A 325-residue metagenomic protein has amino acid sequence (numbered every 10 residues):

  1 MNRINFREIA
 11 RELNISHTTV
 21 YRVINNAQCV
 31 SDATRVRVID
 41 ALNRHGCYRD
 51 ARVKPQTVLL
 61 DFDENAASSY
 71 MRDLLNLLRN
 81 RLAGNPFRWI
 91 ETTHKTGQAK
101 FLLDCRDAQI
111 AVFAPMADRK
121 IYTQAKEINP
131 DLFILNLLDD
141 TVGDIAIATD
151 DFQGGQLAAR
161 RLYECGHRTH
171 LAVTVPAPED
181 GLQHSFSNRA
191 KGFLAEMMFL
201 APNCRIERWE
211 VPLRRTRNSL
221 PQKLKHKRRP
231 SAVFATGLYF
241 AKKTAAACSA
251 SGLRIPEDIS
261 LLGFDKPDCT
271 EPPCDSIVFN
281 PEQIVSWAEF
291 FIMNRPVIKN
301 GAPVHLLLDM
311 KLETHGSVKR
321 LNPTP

Functional and structural regions predicted by a protein language model:
M1-K54: N-terminal helix-turn-helix DNA-binding module of bacterial transcription factors
F6, P221-P325: Flexible loop/turn connectors
T19-Y21, V53-A67, T169-E179: Short beta-strand segments enriched in small/hydrophobic residues
Q56-R160: Alpha-helical recognition/docking segments in bacterial nutrient-uptake and carbohydrate-utilization systems
L59-D61, D107-P115, L171-P178, K227-F240 (+1 more regions): Periplasmic-binding protein-like
R79-T93, H170-A172, A190-R215: Short beta-strand elements in bilobed, periplasmic/extracellular small-molecule ligand-binding domains
I147-V173, R214-Q222, F279-I298: Hydrophobic alpha-helical segments within soluble ligand-binding/sensing domains
A158-L200, A302-K319: An alpha-beta-alpha
